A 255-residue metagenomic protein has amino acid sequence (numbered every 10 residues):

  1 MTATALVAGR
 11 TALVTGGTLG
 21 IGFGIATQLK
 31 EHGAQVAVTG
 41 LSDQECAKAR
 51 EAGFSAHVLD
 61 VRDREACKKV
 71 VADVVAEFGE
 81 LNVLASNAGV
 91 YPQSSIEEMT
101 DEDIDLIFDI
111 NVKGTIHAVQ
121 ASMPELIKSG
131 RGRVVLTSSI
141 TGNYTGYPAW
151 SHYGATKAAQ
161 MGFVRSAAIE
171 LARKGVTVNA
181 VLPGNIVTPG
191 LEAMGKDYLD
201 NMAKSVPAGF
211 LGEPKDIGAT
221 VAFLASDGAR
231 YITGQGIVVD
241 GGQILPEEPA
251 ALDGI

Functional and structural regions predicted by a protein language model:
T2, T233-I255: Short C-terminal tail/terminal secondary-structure segment of NAD(P)H-dependent dehydrogenase/reductase domains
T11, T18-G20: Conserved glycine-rich cofactor-binding loop
S95-I96, D103-F108, M202: Substrate-binding pocket helix/loop in short-chain dehydrogenase/reductase
V119, T156, V164: Active-site helix of classical SDR
P124, I169-E170, R230: Alpha-helical segment proximal to the catalytic Tyr-Lys
R131, A172, T177, I232-G234: Short, small/polar-rich loop/turn modules that mediate ligand/substrate recognition or access, typified
A180, N201-I232, V239-G241: C-terminal helical subdomain
